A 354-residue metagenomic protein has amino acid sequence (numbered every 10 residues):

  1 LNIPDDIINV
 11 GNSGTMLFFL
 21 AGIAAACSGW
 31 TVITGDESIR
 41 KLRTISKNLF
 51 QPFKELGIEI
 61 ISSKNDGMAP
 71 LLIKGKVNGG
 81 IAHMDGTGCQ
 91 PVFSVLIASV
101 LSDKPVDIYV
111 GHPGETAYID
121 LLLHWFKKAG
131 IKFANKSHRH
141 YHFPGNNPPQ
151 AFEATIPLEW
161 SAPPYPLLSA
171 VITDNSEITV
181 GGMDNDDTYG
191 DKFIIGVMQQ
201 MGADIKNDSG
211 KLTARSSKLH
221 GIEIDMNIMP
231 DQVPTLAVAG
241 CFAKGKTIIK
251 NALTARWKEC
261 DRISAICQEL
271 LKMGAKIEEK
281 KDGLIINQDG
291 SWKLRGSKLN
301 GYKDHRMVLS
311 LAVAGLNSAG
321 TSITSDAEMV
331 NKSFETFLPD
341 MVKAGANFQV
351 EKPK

Functional and structural regions predicted by a protein language model:
L1-K354: Short, structured segments at the rim of ligand-binding sites
